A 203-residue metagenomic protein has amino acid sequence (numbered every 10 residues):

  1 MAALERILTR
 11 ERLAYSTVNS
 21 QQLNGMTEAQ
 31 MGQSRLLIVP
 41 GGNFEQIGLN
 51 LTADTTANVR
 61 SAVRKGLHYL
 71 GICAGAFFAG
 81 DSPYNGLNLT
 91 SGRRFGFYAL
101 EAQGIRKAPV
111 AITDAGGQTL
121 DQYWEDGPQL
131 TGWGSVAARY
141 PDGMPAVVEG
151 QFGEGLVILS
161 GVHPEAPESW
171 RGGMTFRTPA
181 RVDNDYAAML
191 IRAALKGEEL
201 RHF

Functional and structural regions predicted by a protein language model:
M1-P83: Helical hinge/lid and interdomain linker segments adjacent to catalytic or ligand-binding clefts that mediate domain
G25, Q30-I38, F44-Q46, D81 (+4 more regions): Membrane-interface amphipathic segments in extracytoplasmic regions
G42, G92, E165: Flexible loop residues that form catalytic and substrate-binding hotspots at small-molecule/glycan-binding clefts
Q46, F78-D81, G86, A146-V147 (+1 more regions): Short catalytic/ligand-binding loop motif for oxyanion handling, primarily in non-cytosolic enzymes, centered on
R60, G86, L156, V162-F203: Extracellular ligand-binding/catalytic regions of CAZymes and related secreted enzymes and adhesion modules
R64, G80-T119: Class I SAM-dependent methyltransferase SAM-binding "motif I" and its flanking Rossmann-like core
G104-R171, L195, F203: Catalytic beta-strand/loop cores that center a nucleophilic Ser/Cys/Thr and support acyl-enzyme chemistry
